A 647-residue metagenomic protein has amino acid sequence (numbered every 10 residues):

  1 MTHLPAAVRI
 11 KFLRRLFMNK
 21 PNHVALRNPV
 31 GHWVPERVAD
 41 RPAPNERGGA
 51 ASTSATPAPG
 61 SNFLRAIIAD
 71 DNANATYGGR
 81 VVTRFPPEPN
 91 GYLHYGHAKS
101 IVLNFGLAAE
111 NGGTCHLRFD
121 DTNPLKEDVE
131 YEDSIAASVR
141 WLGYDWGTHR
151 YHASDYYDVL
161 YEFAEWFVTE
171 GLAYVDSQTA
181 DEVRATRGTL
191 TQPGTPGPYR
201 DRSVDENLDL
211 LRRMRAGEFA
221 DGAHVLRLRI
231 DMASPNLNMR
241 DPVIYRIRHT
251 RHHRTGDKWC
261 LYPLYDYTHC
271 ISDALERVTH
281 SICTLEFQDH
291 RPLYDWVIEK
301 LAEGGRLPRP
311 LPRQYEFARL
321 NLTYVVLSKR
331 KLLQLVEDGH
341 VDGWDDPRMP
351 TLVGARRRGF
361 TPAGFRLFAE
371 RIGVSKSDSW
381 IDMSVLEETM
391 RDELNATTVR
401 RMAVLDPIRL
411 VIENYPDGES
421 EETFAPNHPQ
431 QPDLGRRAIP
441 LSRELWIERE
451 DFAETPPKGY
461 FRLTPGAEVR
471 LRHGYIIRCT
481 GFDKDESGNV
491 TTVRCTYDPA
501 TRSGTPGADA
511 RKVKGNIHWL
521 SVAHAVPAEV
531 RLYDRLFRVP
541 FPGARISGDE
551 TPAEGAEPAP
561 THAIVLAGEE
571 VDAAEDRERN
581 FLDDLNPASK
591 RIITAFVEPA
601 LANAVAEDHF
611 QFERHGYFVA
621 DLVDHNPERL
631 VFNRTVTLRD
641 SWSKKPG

Functional and structural regions predicted by a protein language model:
A6-V8, V24, A559: Acidic, Ala/Val/Gly-enriched low-complexity intrinsically disordered segments
P21-H23, N28-P196, W259, E286-Q314 (+3 more regions): N-terminal Rossmann-like or analogous alpha/beta NTP/dinucleotide-binding catalytic cores that position adenine
V82-N90, C115-T122, A274-I282, D346-L352 (+1 more regions): Glycine- and acidic
N123, V129, W166-L332, M390 (+3 more regions): Active-site cores that bind ATP or allylic diphosphates and position pyrophosphate for catalysis
R291, D295-V297, E370-G373, W380-G647: Core subunits and conserved enzymes of cellular information-processing and envelope-translocation systems across
R309-T389: Long, charged, mostly alpha-helical binding arms that flank functional sites
